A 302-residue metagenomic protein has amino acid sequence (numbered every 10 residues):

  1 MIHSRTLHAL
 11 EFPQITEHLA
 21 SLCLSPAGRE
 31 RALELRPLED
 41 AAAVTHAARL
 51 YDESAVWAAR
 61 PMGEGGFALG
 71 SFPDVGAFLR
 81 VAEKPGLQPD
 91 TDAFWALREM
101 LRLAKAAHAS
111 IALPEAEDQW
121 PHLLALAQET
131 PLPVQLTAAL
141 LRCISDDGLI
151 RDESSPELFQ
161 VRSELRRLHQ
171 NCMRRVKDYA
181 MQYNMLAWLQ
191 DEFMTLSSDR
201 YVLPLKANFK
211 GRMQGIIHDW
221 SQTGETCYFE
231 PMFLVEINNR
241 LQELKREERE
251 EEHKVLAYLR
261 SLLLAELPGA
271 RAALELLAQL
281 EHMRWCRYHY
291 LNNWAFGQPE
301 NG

Functional and structural regions predicted by a protein language model:
M1-E157, V161, A273-Y290: Conserved amphipathic alpha-helical "coupling/scaffold" segments that transmit conformational changes between domains
H46, E53, E157-Q160, F229 (+6 more regions): Residue preference for a single heptad-register face of alpha-helical coiled-coils
W57-A58, D147-V161, W220-T226, L256-E266: Short hinge/gating elements
E83-P89, A112-A116, V176-E192, E266 (+1 more regions): Active-site phosphate-binding and catalytic loops of NTP-dependent enzymes
L132-L149, N238-A257: Extended, charged coiled-coil "arm/hinge" scaffolds of SMC/Rad50-like chromosome-maintenance ATPases and other large
F159-K210: Extended, Lys/Arg-enriched charged tracts that mediate electrostatic binding to polyanionic substrates
V161, L165-L168, L244, E248 (+1 more regions): Intracellular alpha-helical coupling/juxtamembrane segments of multi-pass membrane proteins
F193, S197-F229, N238, K245 (+1 more regions): SMC-family hinge/dimerization module
